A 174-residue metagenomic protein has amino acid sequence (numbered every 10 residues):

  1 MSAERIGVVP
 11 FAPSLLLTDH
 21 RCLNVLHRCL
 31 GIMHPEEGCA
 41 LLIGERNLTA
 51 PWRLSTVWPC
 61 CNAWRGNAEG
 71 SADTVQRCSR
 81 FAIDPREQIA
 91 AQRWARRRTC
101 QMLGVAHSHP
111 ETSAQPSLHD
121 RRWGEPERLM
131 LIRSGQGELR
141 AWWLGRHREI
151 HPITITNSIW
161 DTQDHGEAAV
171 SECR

Functional and structural regions predicted by a protein language model:
M1-M102, P110-R174: Conserved beta-strand-loop surface patch within small alpha/beta domains used for substrate/adaptor or ligand engagement
